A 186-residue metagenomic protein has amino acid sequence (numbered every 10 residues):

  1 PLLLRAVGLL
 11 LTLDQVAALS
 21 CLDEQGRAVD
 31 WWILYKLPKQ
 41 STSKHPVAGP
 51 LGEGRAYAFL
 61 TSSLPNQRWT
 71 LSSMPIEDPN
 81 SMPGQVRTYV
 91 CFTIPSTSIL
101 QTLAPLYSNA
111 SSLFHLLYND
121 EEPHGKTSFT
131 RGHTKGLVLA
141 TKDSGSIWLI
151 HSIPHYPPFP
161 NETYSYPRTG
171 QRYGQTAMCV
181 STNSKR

Functional and structural regions predicted by a protein language model:
L2-R186: HKD-type phospholipase D/PLD-like phosphodiesterase module
